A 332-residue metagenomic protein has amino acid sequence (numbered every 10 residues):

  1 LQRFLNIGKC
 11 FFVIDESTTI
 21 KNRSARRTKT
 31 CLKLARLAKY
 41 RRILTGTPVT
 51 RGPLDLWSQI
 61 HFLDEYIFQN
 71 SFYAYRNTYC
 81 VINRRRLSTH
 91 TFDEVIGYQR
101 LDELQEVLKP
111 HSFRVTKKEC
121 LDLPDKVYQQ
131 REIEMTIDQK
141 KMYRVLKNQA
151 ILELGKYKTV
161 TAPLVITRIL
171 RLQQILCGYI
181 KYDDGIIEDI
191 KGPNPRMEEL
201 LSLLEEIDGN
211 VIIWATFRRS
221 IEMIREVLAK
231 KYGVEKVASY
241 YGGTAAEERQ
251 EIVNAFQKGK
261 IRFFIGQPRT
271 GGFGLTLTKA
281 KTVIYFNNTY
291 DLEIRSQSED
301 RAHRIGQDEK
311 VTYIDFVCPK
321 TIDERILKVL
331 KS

Functional and structural regions predicted by a protein language model:
Q2-N6, A25-K39, F68-D189, P193-G209 (+1 more regions): Inter-lobe coupling linker of SF2 helicases/translocases
K9-F11, K39-R42, K260-F263: Loop/turn-to-beta-strand initiation segments
D15-E16: Walker B catalytic acidic pair
T19-N22, R304: Residues immediately C-terminal
A38-P53, H61: Conserved helicase ATPase motor motifs in RecA-like P-loop NTPase domains
S58, L275-N288, V311-D315: A short beta-strand element within the Helicase C-terminal
I212-W214, E222-R225, A229-G271: Conserved helicase ATPase core of P-loop NTP-dependent helicases/translocases
Y290-S332: A conserved SF2-helicase RecA2
